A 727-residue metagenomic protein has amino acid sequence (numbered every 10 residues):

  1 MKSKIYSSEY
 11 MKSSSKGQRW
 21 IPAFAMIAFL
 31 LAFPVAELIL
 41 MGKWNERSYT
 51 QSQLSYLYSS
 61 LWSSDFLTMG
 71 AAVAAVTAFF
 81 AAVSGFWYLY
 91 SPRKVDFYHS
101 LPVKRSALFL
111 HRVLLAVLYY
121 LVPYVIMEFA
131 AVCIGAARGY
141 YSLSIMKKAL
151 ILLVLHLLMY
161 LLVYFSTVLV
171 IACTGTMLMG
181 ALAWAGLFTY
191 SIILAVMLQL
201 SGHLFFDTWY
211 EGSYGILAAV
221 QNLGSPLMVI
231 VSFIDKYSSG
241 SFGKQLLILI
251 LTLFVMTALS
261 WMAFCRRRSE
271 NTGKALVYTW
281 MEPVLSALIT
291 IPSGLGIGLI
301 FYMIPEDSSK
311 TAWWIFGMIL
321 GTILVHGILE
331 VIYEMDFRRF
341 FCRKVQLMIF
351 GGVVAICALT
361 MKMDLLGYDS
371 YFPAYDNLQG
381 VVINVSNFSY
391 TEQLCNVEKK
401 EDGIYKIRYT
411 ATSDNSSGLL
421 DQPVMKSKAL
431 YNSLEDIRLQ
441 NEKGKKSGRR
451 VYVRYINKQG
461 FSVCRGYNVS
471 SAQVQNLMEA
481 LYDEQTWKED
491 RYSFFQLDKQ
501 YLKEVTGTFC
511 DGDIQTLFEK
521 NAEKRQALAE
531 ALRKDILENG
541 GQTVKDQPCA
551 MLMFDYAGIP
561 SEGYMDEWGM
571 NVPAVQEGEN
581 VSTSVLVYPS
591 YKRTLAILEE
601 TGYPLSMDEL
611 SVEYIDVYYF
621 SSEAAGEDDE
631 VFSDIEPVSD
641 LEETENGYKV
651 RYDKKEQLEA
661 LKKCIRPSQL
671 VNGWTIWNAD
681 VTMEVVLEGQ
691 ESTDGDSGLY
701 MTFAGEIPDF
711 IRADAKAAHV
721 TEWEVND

Functional and structural regions predicted by a protein language model:
M1-Y90, S260-R268, L299-S309, E330-V345 (+6 more regions): Hydrophobic alpha-helical transmembrane segments
I39-W62, I193-W280, L295-I315, I328 (+1 more regions): Terminal transmembrane helical anchor/hairpin motif
S59-S60, L67-G70, L115-G175, M179 (+1 more regions): Secretory targeting signals
A82-L101, V113: Transmembrane helix boundary and interhelical loop/hinge segments in multi-pass membrane proteins
K104-A116: Membrane-interface alpha-helices at helix entry/exit sites of multi-pass transporters
G180-S191, I319, C342-V354: Central hydrophobic cores of alpha-helical transmembrane segments in multi-pass integral membrane proteins
S286-S293, L329-D369: Internal/C-terminal transmembrane anchor helices
R343-F350, T360-D727: Function-determining sites in protein domains
